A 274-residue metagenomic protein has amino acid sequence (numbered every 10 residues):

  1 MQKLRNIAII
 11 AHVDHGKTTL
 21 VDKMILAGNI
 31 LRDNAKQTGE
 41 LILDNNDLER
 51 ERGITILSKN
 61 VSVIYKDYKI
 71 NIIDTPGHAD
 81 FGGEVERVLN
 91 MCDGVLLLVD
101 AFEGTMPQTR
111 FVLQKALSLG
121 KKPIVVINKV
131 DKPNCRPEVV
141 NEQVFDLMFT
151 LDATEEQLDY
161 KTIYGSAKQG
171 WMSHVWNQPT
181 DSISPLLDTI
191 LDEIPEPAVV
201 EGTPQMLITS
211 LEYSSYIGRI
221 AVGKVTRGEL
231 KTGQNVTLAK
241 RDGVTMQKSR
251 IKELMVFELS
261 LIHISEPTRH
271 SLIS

Functional and structural regions predicted by a protein language model:
M1-V99, E103, Q143, L211: P-loop NTPase switch module centered on the Walker A-proximal segment
Q2-I7, V13-H15, T105-M106, R110-F111 (+3 more regions): Conserved structured catalytic cores and adjacent interaction surfaces of nucleotide-binding/hydrolyzing enzymes
D14, L20, G53, D74 (+11 more regions): Conserved structural-core and active-site-/substrate-pathway-adjacent residues in large, well-folded domains of enzymes
H15, H78-A79, F102-T105, K129-C135 (+3 more regions): Conserved nucleotide-binding/hydrolysis micro-motifs of P-loop NTPases
T19, K23-M24, S62, E84-R87 (+4 more regions): Alpha-helical scaffold elements adjacent to nucleotide-binding pockets in ATP/GTP-utilizing enzyme cores
A79, N90-R110, K122-I124, V130-E138: Conserved Switch II/interswitch segment of TRAFAC-class P-loop GTPases
V95-L98, G120-N128, D152-S166: Conserved beta-strand/loop subsegment of P-loop NTPase cores
F149-S265, R269-S271: Conserved catalytic-core segments of large NTP-driven translation/proteostasis enzymes
